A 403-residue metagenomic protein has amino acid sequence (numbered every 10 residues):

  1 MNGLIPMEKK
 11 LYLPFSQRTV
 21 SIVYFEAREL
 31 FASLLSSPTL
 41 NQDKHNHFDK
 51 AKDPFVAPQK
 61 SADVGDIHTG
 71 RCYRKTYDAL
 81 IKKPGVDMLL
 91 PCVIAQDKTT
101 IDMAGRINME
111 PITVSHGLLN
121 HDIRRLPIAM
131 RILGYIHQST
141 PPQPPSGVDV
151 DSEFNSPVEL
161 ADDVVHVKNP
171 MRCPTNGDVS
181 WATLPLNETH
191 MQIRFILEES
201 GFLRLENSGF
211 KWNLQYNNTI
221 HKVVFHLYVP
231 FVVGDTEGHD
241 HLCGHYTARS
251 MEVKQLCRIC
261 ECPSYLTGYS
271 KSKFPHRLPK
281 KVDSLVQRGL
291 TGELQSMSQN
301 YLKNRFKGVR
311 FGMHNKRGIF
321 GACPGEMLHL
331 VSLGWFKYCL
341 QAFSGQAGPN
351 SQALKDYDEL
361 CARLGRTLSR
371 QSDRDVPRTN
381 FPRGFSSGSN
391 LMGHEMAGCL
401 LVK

Functional and structural regions predicted by a protein language model:
G3-L4, Y12: Terminal catalytic/cofactor-binding subdomain
E8, F15-T100, I107, I132-V402: Charged (Asp/Glu and Lys/Arg) segments that form or flank catalytic channels of large polymer- and nucleotide-handling
R106-R124: Carboxylate/His-rich catalytic cores and anion/metal-binding grooves
